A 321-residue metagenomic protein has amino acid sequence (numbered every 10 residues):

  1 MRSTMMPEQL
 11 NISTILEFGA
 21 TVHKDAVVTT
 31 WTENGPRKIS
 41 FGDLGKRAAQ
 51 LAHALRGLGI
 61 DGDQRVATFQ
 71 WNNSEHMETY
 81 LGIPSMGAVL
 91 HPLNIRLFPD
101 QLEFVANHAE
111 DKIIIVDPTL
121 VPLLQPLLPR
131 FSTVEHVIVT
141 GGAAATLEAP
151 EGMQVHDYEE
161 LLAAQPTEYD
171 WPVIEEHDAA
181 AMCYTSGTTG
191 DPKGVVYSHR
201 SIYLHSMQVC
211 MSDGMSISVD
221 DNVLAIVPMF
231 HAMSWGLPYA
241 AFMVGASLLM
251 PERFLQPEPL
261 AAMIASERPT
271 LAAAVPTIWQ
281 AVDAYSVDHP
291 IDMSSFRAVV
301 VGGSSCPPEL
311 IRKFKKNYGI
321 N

Functional and structural regions predicted by a protein language model:
P7-V28, K46: A short N-terminal helical cap/helix-turn-helix that marks the beginning of AMP-binding/adenylate-forming
I15-L16, G57-L58, S85-A163, I174: Structural core segment of the AMP-binding/adenylate-forming
V28-N73, M77-L81, F98-E103, D157-E160: Conserved AMP-binding/adenylate-forming core of the ANL superfamily
T32, Q70-W71, A88-A106, P118-L124 (+1 more regions): ATP-dependent adenylate-forming carboxylate-activation enzymes
L55-I60, Q165-H177, M182-L224, G236 (+1 more regions): Conserved adenylate-forming
L81-M86, H108, H231, F242-M243: Short hydrophobic alpha-helices that are characteristic scaffold elements of the AMP-binding
Y203-N222, F230-L271, Y285: Conserved AMP-binding/adenylation subdomain of ANL enzymes
M243, P269-A274, Q280-N321: Gly/Ser/Thr-rich phosphate-binding loop
